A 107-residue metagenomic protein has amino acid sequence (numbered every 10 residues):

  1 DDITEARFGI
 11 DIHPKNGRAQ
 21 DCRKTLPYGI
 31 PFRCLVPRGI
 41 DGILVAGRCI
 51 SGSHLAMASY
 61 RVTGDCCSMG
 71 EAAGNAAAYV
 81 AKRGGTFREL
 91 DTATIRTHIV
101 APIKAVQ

Functional and structural regions predicted by a protein language model:
D1-Q107: Flavin (FAD/FMN)-binding glycine-rich loop and adjacent Rossmann-like elements that form
